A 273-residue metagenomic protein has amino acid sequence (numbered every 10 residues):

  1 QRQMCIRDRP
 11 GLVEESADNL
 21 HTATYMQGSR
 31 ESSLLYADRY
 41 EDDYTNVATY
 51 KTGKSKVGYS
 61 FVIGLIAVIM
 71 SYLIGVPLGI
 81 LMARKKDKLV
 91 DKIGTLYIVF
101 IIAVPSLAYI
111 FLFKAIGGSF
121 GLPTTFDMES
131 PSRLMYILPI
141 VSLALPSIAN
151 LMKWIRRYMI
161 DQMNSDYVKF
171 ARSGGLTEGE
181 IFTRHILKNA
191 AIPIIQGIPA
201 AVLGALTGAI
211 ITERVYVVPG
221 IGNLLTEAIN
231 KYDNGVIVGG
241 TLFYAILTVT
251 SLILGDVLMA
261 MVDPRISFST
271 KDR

Functional and structural regions predicted by a protein language model:
Q1-I6: Short, small-residue-biased leader/transition segments that mark boundaries at the very start of proteins
R7-I66, A115: Membrane-proximal, non-transmembrane alpha-helical segments
V57-V62, I69-V90, S106, G118 (+1 more regions): Alpha-helical transmembrane segments of integral membrane proteins, especially multi-pass inner/plasma-membrane
L96-F100: Hydrophobic alpha-helical segments of secondary membrane carriers
I101-Y109: A hydrophobic, multi-pass inner-membrane permease signature
I110-K114: C-terminal TM-helix exit segments that contain a strictly Trp-centered aromatic cap at the helix terminus
G121-P123: Juxtamembrane "helix-exit" motif on the non-cytosolic side of transmembrane helices
